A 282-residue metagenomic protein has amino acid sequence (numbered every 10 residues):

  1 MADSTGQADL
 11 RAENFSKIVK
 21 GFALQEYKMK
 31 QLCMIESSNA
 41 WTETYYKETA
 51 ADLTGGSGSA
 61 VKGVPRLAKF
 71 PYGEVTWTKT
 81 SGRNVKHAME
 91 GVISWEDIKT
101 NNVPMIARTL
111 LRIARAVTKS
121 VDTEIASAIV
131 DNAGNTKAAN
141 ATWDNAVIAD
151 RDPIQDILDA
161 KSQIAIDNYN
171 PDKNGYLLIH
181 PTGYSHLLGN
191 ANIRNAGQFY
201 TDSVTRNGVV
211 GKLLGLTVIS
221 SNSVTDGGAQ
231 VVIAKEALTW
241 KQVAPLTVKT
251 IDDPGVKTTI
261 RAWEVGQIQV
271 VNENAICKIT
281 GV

Functional and structural regions predicted by a protein language model:
A2-L10, S16, K20, E26 (+4 more regions): Sequence/fold signature of self-assembling virion shell proteins
G21, M34-T78: N-terminal low-complexity, intrinsically disordered segments
G55-G56, N101-N102, H186-G189, Q269-V271: Short helix/loop capping segments that flank catalytic or ligand/cofactor-binding pockets
E74-T136, Y169, L177, V218 (+1 more regions): Long, contiguous amphipathic alpha-helices that act as assembly "spine/axial" helices in icosahedral shell and virion
S94, L178-G183, I233-A234, N272: Helix N-cap / beta->alpha transition motif
S127, A141, D150-Q155, V265 (+1 more regions): Cell-envelope/extracellular anchoring and linker segments
G134-V204: Extended, solvent-exposed, turn-rich assembly/linker loops in the middle of proteins
